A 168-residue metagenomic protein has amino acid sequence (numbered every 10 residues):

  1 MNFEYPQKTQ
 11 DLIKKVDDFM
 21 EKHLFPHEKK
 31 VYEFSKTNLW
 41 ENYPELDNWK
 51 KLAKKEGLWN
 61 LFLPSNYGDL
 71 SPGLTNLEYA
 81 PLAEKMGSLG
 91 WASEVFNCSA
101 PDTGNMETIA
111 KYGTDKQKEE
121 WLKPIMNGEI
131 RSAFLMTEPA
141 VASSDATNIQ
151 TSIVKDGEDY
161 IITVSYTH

Functional and structural regions predicted by a protein language model:
M1-K8: Intrinsic disorder at enzyme termini
T9, M20, G57, L82 (+3 more regions): Buried hydrophobic positions in well-ordered alpha/beta secondary-structure cores of metabolic enzymes
P26-L52: Short secondary-structure junction/hinge motifs that connect adjacent elements
D47-E119, K123-G128: Internal helix-loop-helix
G128-T137: A short, Trp-centered hydrophobic/proline-enriched beta-strand micro-motif
T151-I153: A structural signal for short hydrophobic beta-strand segments in well-ordered beta-sheet cores
Y166-H168: Conserved small/polar residues in nucleotide/adenosyl-binding loops
